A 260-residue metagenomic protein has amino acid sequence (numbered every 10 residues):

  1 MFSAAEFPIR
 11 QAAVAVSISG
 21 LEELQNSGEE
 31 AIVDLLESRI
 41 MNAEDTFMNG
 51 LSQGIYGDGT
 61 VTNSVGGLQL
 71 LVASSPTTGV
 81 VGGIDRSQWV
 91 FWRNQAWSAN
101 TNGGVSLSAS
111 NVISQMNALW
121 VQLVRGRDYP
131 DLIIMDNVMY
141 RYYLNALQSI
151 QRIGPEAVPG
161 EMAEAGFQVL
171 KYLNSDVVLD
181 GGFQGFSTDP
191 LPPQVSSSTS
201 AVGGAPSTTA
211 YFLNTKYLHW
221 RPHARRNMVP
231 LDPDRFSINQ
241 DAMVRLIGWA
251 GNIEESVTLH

Functional and structural regions predicted by a protein language model:
M1-H260: Flexible, glycine/threonine- and acidic-rich loop/arm segments that mediate assembly and lattice contacts in viral
